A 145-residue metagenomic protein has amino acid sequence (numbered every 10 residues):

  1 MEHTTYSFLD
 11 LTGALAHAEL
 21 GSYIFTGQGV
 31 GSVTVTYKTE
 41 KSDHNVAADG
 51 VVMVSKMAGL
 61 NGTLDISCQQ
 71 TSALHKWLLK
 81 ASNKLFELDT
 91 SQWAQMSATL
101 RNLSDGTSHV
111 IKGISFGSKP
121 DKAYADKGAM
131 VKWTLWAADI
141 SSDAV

Functional and structural regions predicted by a protein language model:
M1-A73, G106-T134: Solvent-exposed edge beta-strands and adjacent loop segments that serve as assembly or binding interfaces
G13, L64, L78, N83-L85: Conserved short hydrophobic patches within well-ordered secondary structure
N45, L85, S141-A144: Amphipathic alpha-helical interaction segments
G62, Q95, D143: Functionally constrained cores in energy, signaling, and assembly domains
A73-L79, A144: Short, conserved charged micro-motifs
W77, W93, W133-W136: A residue-identity detector for tryptophan
K80-H109: Short, acidic/charged, Gly/Pro-enriched secondary-structure junctions
M130-V145: C-terminal or internal capping secondary-structure element at the end of a domain, subdomain, or sheet
